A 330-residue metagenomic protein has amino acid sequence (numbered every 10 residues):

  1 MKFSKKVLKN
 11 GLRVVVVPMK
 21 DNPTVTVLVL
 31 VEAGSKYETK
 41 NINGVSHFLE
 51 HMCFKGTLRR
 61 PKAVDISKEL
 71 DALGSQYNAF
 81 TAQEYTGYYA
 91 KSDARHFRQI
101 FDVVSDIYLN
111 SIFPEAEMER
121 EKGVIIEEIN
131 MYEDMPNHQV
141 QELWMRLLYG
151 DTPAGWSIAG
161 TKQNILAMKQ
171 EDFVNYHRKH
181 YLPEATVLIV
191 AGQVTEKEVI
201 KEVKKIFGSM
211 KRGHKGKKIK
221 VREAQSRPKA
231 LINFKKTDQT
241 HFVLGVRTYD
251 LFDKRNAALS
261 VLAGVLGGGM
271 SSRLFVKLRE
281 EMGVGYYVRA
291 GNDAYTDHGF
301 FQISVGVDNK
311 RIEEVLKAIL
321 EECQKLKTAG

Functional and structural regions predicted by a protein language model:
K2-F3, V7, P18, D65-K215 (+7 more regions): Charge-rich, well-structured scaffold segments of protease-associated domains
K9-G11, S226: Glycine-centered tight beta-turn/hairpin loop motif at sheet-sheet or coil-to-beta transitions
G11, P18-L70, W144, Y181 (+3 more regions): Active/ligand-binding-proximal structured segments within catalytic/core domains that scaffold catalytic residues
V25-V29, T186, Q239-F242, F301: Small-molecule pocket liners
Y37, K220-V221: Short gly/pro/ser/thr-enriched loop/turn and capping motifs at secondary-structure boundaries
A224-S226, K277: Catalytic cores of enzymes that engage adenine nucleotides and/or redox cofactors via long glycine-rich, Lys/Arg/His
K229: Flexible, small-/acidic-enriched active-site or ligand-binding loops
S271: Functionally critical, cavity-lining and gating residues within the transmembrane helices of 12-TM secondary
